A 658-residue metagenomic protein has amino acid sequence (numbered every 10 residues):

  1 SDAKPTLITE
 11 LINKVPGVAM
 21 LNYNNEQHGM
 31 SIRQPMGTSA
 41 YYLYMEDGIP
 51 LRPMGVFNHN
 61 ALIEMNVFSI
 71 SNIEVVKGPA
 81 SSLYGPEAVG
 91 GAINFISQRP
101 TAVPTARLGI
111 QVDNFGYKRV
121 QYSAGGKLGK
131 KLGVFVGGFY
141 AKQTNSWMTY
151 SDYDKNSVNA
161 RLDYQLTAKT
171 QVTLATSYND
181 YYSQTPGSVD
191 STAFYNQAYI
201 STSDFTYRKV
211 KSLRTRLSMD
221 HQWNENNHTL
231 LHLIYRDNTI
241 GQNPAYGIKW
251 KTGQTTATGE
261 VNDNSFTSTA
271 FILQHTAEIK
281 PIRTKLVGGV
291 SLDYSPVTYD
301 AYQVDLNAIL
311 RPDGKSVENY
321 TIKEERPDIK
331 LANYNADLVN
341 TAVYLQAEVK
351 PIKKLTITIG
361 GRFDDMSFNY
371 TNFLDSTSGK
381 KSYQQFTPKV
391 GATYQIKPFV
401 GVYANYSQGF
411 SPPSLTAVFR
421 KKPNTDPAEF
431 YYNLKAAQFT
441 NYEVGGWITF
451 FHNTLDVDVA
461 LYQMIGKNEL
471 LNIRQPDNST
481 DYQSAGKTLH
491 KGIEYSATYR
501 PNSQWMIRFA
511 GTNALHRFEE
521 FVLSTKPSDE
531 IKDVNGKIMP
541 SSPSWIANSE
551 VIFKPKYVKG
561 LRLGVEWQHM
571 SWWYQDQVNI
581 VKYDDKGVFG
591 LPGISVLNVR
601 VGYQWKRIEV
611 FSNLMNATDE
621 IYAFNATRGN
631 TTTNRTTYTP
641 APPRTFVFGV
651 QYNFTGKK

Functional and structural regions predicted by a protein language model:
T9-I49, P53: Extracytoplasmic beta-strand/coil segments of soluble accessory domains associated with Gram-negative outer-membrane
I49-K77: Short acidic/polar hinge/loop motifs at secondary-structure boundaries that mediate gating or recognition
V112-K142, W147-Q184, Y207-N224: Transmembrane beta-barrel wall of Gram-negative outer-membrane proteins
G125, D220-Q222, H228-P244, Q395 (+6 more regions): Membrane-embedded beta-barrel scaffold of Gram-negative outer-membrane proteins
T144, S541-Q604, M615-D619, T627-T631: C-terminal beta-barrel architecture of Gram-negative outer-membrane proteins
Q165-N179, V210-N372, I448-F451, L455-L461 (+2 more regions): Face-selective signature of the C-terminal outer-membrane beta-barrel domain
K353, L461-I465, Q483-V578, G649-G656: Gram-negative outer-membrane beta-barrel transporters
I507, Q568-V578, G602-K658: C-terminal beta-signal and adjacent terminal beta-strands/loops of Gram-negative outer-membrane beta-barrel proteins
